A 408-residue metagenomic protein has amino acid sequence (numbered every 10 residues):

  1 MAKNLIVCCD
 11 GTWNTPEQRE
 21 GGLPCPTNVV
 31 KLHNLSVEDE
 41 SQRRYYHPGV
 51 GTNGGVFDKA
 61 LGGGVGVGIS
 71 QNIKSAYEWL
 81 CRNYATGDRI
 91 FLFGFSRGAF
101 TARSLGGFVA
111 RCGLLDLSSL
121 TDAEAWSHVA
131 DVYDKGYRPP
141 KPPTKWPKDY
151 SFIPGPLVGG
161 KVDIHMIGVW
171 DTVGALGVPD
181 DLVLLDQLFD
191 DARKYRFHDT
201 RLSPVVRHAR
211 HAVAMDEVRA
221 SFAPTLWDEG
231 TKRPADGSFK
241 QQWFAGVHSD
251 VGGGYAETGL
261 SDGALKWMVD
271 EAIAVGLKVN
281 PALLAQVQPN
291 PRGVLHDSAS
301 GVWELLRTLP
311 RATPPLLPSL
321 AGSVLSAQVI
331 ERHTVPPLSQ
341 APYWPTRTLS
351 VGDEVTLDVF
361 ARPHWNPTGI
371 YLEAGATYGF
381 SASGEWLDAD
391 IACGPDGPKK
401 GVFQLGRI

Functional and structural regions predicted by a protein language model:
M1-E373, G379: Active-site- or binding-pocket-proximal scaffold segments within functional domains
E354-E373, T377-I408: N-terminus-centered regions that define maturation/targeting leaders and the start of the first functional domain
